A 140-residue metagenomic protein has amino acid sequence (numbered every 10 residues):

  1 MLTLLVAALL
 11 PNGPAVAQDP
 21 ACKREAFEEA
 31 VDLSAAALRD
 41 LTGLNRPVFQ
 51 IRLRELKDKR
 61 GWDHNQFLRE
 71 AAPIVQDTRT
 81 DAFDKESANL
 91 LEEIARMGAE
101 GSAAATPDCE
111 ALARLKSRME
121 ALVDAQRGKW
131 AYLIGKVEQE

Functional and structural regions predicted by a protein language model:
M1-L2: Bacterial N-terminal signal peptides that target proteins for export
N12-P14: N-terminal signal peptide c-region/cleavage motif recognized by signal peptidases
V16-W62: Immediate post-signal-peptide N-terminus of mature secreted/exported proteins
D19-C22, A26, L41, A72-A82 (+1 more regions): Non-transmembrane, amphipathic alpha-helical segments
K23-F27, R96-E140: C-terminal amphipathic alpha-helix
A30-L33, A37-D40, R52-L56, I74 (+4 more regions): Charge-rich, solvent-exposed alpha-helical interaction surfaces
S34, L38-N45, R60, I94 (+3 more regions): Sec/Tat-exported extracytoplasmic proteins
K59-G101: Mid-chain, structured segments of secreted extracytoplasmic proteins
